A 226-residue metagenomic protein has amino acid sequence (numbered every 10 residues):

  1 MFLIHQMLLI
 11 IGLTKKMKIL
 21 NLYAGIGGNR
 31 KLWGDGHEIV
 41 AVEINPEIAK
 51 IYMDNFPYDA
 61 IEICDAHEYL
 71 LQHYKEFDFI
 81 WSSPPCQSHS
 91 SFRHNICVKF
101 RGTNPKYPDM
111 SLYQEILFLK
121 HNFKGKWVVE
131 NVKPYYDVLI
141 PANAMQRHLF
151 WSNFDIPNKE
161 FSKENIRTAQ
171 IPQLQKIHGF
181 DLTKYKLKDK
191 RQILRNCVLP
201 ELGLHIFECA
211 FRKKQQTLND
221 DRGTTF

Functional and structural regions predicted by a protein language model:
F2-F226: Conserved active-site and SAM-binding loop architecture of S-adenosyl-L-methionine-dependent nucleic-acid
